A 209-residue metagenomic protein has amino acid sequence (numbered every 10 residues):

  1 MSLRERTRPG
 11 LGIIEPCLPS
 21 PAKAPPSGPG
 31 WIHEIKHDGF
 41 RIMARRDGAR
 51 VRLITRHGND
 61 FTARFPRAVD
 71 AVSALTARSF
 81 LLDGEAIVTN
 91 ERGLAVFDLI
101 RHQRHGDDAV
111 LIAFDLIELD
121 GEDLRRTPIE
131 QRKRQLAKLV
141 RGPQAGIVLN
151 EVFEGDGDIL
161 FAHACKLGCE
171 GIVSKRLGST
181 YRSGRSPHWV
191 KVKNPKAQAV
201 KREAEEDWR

Functional and structural regions predicted by a protein language model:
M1-R209: Catalytic cores of nucleic-acid ligases and guanylyltransferases
